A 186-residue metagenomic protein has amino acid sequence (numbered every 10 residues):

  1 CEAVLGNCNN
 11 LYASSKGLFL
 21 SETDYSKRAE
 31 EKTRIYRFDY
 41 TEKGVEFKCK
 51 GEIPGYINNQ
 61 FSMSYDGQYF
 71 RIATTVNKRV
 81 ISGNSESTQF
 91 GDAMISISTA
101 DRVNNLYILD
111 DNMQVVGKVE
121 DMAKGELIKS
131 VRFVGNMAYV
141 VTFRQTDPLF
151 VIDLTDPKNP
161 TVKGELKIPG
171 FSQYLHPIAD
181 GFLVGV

Functional and structural regions predicted by a protein language model:
C1-V186: Beta-sheet-rich non-transmembrane sensory/scaffold domains
